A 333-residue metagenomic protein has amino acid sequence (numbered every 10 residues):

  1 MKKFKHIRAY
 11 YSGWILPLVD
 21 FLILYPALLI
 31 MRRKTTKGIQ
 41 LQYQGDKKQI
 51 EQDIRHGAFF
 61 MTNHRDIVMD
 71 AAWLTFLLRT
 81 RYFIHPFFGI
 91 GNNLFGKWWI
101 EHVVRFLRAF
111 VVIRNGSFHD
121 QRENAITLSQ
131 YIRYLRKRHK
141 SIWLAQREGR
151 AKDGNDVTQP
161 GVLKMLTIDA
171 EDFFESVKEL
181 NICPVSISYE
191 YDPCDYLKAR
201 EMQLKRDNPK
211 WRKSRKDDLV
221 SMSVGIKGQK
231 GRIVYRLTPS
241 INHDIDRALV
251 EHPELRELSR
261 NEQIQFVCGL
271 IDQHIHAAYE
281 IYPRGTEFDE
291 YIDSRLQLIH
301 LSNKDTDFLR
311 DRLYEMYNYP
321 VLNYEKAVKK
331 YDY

Functional and structural regions predicted by a protein language model:
M1-A58, H64-T75, R79, E101 (+2 more regions): Membrane-anchoring hydrophobic helices of lipid-metabolizing enzymes
L16, D20, S117-R122: Short acidic-aromatic active-site loops that bind/stabilize oxyanions
M31-K37, F88, H119-E123: Short, flexible loop segments at the rims of nucleotide/cofactor-binding pockets, characterized by
G38, G57, H85, E179 (+1 more regions): A residue-level signal for beta-strand positions that form part of recognition/binding surfaces within mature
Q40-Q42, M61, G89, I113 (+2 more regions): Residues in well-ordered beta-strands of folded domains
Q44-D46, R65, G91-L94, A109 (+4 more regions): An acidic- and aromatic-residue-enriched active-site/binding cleft used to recognize and process polar
Q52-Q121, T167-S176: Catalytic core of membrane glycerolipid acyltransferases/transacylases, capturing the structured, soluble-facing
Q121-Y333: Non-catalytic C-terminal accessory region of glycerolipid acyltransferases and related lyso-lipid remodeling enzymes
